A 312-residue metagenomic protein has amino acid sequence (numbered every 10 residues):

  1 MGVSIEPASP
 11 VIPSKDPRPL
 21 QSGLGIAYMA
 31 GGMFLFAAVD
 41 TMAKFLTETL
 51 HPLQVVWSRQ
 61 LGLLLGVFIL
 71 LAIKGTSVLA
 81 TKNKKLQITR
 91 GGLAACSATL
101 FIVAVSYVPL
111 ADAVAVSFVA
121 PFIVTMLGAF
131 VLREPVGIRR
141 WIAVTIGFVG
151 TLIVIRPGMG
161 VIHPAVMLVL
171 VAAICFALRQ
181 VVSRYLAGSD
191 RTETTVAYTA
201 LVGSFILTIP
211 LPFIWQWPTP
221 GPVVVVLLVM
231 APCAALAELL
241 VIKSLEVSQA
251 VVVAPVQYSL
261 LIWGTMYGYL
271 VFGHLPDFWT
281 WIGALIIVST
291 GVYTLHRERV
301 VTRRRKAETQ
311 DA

Functional and structural regions predicted by a protein language model:
G2-I12, L24-G25, T49-C96, C175-L178 (+1 more regions): Transmembrane alpha-helices of multi-pass small-molecule transport proteins
L24-G32, L71, T76-L100, P164-A172 (+1 more regions): Loop-to-transmembrane-helix transition segments
M33-T41, F68, G91-T99, P121-M126 (+7 more regions): Hydrophobic/small/kink-forming positions within alpha-helical transmembrane segments of polytopic membrane proteins
K44, P52, V67, G160-T219 (+2 more regions): Transmembrane alpha-helical segments that form core, pore/gating elements of small-molecule transporters/exporters
H51-L63, I102-A120, I162-C175, P220-A235 (+1 more regions): Structural signature of hydrophobic alpha-helical transmembrane segments
V114-V119, L186-V202, E238-Y269: Helix-helix packing/entry segments at the starts of transmembrane helices
A120-I142, I262-W281: C-terminal transmembrane-helix exit sites in multi-pass transporters
R139-R156, W279-E298: Hydrophobic transmembrane alpha-helices of multi-pass small-molecule transport proteins
